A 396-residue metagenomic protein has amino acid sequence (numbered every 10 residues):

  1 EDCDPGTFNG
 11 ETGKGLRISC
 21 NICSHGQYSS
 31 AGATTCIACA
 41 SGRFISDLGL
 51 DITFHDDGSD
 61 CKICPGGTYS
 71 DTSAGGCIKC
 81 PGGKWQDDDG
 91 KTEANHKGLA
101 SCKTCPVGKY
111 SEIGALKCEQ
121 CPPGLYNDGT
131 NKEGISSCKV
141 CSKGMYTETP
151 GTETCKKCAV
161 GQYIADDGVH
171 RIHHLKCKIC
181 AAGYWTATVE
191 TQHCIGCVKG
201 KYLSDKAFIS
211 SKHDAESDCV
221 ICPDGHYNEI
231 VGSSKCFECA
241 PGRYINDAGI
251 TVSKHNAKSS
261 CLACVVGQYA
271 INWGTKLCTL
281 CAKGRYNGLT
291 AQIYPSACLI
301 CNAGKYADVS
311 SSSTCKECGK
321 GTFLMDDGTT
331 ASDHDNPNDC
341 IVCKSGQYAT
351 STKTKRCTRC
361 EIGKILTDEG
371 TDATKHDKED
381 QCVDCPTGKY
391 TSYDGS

Functional and structural regions predicted by a protein language model:
E1-S396: Disulfide-rich, cysteine-dense extracellular ectodomains and adjacent flexible linkers of secreted and cell-surface
